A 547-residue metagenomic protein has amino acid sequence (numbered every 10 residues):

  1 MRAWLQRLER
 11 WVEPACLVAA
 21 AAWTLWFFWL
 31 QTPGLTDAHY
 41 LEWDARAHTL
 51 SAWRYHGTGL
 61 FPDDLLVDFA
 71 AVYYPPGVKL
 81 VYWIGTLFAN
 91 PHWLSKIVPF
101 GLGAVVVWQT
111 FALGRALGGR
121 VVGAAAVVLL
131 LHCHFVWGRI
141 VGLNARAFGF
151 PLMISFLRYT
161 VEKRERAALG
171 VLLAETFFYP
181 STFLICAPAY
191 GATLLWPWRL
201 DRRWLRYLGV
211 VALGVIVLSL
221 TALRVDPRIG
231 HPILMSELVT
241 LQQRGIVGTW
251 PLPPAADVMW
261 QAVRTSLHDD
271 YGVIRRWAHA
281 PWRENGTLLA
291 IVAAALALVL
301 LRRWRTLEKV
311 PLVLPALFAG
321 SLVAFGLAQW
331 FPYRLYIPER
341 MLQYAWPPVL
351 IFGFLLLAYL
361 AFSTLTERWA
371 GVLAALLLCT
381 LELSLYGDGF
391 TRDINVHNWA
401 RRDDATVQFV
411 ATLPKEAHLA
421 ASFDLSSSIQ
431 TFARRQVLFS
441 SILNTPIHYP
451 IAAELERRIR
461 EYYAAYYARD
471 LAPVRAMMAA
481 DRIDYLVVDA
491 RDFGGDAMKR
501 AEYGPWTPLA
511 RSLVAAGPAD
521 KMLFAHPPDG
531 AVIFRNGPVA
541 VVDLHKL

Functional and structural regions predicted by a protein language model:
M1-L30, R206-V210, T364, R368: Start-transfer (signal-anchor) and selected internal transmembrane alpha helices of multi-pass inner/ER membrane
V12-L17, A21-I154, A174-S181, G387-H397 (+1 more regions): Active-site lumenal/periplasmic loops and adjacent helix-entry segments of GT-C-fold, multi-pass membrane
A21, W304-F331, G353, V372-L377: Transmembrane alpha-helix segments characteristic of polytopic inner-membrane glycan-assembly/cell-envelope
F27-D44, H56-D63, F69-A70, P180-A187 (+2 more regions): Transmembrane catalytic cores of multi-pass membrane glycosyltransferases and polysaccharide-assembly enzymes
F148, M153-A167: Membrane-interface transmembrane helices that cradle and orient dolichyl/undecaprenyl
A212-I216, A358-Y386: Signature aromatic-anchored transmembrane alpha helix within multi-pass, membrane-resident enzymes that catalyze glycan
R334-T366: Hydrophobic/aromatic-rich transmembrane helices and adjacent perimembrane loops
Y386-L547: Extracytoplasmic
